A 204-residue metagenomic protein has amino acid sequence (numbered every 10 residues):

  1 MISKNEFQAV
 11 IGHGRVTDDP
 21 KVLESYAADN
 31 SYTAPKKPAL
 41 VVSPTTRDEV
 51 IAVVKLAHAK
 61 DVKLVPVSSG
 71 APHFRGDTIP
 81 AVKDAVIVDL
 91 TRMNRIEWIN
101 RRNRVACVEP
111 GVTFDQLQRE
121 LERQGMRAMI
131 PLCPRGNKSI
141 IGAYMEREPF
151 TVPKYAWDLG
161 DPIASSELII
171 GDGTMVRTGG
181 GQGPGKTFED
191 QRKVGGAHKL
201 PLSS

Functional and structural regions predicted by a protein language model:
S3, V53, L117-E120: Hydrophobic side chains in well-ordered alpha-helices
E6-A28: Conserved oxyanion/phosphate-binding beta-strand-loop segments in alpha/beta enzyme cores
F7, A57, G173: Residue-level signal for inorganic ion chemistry
G14-V16, A39-V41, D61-V65, D84-I87 (+4 more regions): Structural motif
L23, A28-M93: Glycine-rich N-terminal segment of FAD-binding domains in flavoprotein oxidoreductases, spanning the beta-loop-helix
V41-E49, V54, V105-V112, L132-C133 (+1 more regions): Catalytic cores of large soluble enzymes that bind and process phosphate-bearing ligands
R95-E97, P110, D115, R119-S204: FAD-binding subdomain of flavoenzyme oxidoreductases
E97-N103: Acidic/polar active-site rim loop that often engages polyanionic ligands
